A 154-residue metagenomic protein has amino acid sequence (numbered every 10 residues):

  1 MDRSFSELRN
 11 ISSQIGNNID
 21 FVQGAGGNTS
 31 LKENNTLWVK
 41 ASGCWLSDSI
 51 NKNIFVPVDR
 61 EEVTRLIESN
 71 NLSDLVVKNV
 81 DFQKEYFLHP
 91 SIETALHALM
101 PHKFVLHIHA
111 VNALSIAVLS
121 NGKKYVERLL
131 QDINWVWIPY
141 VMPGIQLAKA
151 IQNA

Functional and structural regions predicted by a protein language model:
M1-A154: Glycine-rich flexible loops
